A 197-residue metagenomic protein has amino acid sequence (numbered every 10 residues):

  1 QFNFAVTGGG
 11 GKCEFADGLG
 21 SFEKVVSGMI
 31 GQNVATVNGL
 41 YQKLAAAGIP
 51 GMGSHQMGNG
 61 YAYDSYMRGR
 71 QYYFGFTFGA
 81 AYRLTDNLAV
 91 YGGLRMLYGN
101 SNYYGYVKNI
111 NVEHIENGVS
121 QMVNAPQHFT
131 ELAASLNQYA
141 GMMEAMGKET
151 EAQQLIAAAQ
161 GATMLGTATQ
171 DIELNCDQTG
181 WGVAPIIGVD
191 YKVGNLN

Functional and structural regions predicted by a protein language model:
Q1-C176: A subset of solvent-exposed loop/turn segments in beta-rich extracellular surface proteins, enriched in glycine
F78, I187-V189: Membrane-embedded beta-strands of outer-membrane beta-barrel proteins, especially the hydrophobic/small aromatic
T85-N87, V193-L196: Outer-membrane beta-barrel channels and translocator barrels
